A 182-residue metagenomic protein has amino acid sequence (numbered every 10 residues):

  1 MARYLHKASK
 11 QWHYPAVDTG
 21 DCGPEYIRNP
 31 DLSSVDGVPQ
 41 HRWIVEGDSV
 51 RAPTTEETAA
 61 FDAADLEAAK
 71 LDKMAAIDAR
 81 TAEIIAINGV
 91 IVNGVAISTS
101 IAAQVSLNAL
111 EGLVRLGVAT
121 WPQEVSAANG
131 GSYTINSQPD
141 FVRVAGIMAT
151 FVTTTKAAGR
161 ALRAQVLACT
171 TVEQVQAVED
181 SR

Functional and structural regions predicted by a protein language model:
A2-R3, K7-P39, E46-R182: A preference for well-ordered globular domain cores that mediate specific macromolecular interactions or catalysis
